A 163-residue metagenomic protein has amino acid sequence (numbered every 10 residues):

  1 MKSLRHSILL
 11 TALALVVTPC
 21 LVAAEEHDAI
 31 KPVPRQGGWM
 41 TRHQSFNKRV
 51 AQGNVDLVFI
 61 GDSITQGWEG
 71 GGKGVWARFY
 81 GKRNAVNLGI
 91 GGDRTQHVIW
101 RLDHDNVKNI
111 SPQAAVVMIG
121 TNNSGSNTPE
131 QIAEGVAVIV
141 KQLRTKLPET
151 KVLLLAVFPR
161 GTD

Functional and structural regions predicted by a protein language model:
M1, V75-N84, W100-D163: Alpha-helical cap/lid subdomain in secreted, periplasmic, or secretory-pathway luminal O-acyl-processing enzymes
M1-I60, I64-R78: N-terminal secretory targeting modules
R42-Q44, T95-D105: A Trp-anchored, charged/polar loop motif used as the substrate-binding/catalytic surface of acyl/ester-handling
Q66-G67, D93, S124, R160: Active-site loop signature of alpha/beta-hydrolase-fold enzymes
K82-G92: A short beta-strand-loop structural module common to alpha/beta enzyme folds
I90-T95, I132: Phosphate/oxyanion-binding active-site loops and adjacent basic polyanion-contact surfaces
